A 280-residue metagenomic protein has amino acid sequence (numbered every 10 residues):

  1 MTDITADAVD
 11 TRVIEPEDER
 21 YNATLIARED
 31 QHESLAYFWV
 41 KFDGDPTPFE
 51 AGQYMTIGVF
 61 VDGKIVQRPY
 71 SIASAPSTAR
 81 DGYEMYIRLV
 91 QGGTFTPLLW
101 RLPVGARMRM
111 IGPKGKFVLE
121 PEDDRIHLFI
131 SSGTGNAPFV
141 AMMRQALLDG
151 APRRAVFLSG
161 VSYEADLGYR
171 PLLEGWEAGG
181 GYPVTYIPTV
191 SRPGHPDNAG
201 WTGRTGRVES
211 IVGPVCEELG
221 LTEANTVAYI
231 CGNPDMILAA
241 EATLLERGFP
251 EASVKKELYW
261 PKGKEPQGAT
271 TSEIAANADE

Functional and structural regions predicted by a protein language model:
T2-Y21, L158, Y163-E280: Reductase modules of NAD(P)H-dependent flavoproteins
A6-V104, S191-R192: Ferredoxin-reductase
G63-S71, G115-E122, P266-Q267: Short, Lys/Arg- and Gly-enriched loop/turn segments at beta-strand edges
A106-F117, G206, S210-V215: Helix-loop module immediately N-terminal to the HCX5R catalytic loop in PTP-like cysteine phosphatase domains
S132-N136: Ser/Thr-glycine-rich phosphate-binding loops at phosphate-binding pockets of nucleotides, nucleotide cofactors
P138-L148: Histidine-anchored nucleotide/phosphate-binding helix
L148-R154: Conserved S-adenosyl-L-methionine
